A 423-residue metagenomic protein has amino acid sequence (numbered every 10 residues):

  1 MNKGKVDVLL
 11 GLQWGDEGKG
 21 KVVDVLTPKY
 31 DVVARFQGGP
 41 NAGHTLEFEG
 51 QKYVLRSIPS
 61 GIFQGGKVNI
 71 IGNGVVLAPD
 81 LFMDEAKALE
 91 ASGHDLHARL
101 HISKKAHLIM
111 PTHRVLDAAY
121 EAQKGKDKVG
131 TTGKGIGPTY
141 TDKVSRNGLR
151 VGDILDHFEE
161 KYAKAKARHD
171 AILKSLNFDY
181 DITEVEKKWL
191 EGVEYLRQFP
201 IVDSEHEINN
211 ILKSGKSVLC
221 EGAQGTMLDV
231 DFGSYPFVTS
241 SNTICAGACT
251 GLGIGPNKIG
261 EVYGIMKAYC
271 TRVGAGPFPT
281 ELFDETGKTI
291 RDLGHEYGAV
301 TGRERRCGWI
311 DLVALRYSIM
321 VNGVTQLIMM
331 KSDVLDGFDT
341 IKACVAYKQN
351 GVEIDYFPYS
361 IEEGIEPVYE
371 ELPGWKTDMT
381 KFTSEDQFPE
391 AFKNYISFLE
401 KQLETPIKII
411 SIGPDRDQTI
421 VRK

Functional and structural regions predicted by a protein language model:
M1-K423: Non-transmembrane, aqueous-exposed alpha-helical and coiled segments at domain scale
